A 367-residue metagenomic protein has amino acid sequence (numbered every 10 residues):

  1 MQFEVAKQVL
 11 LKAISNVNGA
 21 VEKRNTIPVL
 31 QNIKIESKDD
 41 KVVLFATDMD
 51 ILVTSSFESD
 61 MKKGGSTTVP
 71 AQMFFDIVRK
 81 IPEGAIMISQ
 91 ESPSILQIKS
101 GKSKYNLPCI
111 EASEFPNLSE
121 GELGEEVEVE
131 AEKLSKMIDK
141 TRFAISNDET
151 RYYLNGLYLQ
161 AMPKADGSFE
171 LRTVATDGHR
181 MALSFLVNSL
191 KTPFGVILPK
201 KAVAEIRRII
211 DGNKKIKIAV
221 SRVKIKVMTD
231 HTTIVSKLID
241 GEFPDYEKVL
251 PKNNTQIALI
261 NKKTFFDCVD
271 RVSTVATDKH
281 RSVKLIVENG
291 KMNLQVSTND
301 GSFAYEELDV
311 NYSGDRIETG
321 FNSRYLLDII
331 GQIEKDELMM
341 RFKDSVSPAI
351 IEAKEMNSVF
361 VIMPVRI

Functional and structural regions predicted by a protein language model:
M1-I367: Structural preference for solvent-exposed beta-strand-turn elements and adjacent flexible terminal/loop segments within
